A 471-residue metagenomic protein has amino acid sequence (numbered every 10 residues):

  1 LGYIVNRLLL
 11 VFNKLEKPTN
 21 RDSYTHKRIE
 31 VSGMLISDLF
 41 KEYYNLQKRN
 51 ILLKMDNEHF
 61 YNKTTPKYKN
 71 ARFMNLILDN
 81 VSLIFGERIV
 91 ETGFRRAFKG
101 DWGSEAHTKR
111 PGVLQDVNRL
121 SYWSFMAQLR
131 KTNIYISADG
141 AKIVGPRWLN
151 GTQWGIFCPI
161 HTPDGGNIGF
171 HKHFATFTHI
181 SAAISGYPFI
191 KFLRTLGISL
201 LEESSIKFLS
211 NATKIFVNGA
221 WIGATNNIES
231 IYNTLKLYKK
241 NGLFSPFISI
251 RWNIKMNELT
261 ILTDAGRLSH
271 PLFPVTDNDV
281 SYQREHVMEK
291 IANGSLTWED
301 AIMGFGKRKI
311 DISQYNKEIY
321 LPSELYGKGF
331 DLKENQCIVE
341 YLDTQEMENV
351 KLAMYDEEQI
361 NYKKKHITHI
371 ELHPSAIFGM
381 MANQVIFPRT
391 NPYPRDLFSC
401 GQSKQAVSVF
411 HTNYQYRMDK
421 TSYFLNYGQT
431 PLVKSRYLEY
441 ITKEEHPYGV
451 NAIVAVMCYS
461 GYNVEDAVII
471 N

Functional and structural regions predicted by a protein language model:
L1-N471: Conduit-forming functional cores of very large proteins
